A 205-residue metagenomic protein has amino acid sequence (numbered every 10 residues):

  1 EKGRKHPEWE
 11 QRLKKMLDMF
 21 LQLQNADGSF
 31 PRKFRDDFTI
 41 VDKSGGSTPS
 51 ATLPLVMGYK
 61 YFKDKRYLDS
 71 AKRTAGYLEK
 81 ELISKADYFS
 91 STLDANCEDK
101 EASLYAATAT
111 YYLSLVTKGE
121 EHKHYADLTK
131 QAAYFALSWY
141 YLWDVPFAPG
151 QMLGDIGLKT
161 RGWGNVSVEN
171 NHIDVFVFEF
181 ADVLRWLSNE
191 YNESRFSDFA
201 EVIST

Functional and structural regions predicted by a protein language model:
E1-T205: Glycan-recognition and catalytic cores of secretory/periplasmic carbohydrate-active enzymes
